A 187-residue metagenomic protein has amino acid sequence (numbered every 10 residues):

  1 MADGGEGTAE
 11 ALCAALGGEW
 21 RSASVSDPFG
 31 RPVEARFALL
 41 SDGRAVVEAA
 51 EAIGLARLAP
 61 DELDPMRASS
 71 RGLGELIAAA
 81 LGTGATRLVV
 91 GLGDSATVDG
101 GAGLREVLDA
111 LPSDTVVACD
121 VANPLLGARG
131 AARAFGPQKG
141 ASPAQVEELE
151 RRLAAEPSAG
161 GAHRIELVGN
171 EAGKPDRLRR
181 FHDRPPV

Functional and structural regions predicted by a protein language model:
M1-V187: N-terminal loops that bind phosphate or other acidic moieties and the adjacent beta-alpha structural core
